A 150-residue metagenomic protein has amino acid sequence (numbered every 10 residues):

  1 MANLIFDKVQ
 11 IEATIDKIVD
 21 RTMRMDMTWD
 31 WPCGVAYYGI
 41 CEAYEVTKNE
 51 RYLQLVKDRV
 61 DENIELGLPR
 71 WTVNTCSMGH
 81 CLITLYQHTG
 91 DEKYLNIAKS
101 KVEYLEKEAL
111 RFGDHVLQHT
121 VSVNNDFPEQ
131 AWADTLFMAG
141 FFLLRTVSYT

Functional and structural regions predicted by a protein language model:
L4-F6: N-terminal amphipathic/basic leader segments beginning at the initiator methionine
V9-M27, R51-R70, N96-V116: Long, well-ordered core segments of solenoidal/helical folds
R24-D26, P32, F127: Alpha-helical structural elements
W29-Y44, W71-Q87, A131-V147: Well-ordered alpha-helical segments within folded domains of soluble proteins
G79-C81, L85-T135: Extracytoplasmic mature domains of secreted/periplasmic and thylakoid-lumen proteins
T150: Conserved small/polar residues in nucleotide/adenosyl-binding loops
